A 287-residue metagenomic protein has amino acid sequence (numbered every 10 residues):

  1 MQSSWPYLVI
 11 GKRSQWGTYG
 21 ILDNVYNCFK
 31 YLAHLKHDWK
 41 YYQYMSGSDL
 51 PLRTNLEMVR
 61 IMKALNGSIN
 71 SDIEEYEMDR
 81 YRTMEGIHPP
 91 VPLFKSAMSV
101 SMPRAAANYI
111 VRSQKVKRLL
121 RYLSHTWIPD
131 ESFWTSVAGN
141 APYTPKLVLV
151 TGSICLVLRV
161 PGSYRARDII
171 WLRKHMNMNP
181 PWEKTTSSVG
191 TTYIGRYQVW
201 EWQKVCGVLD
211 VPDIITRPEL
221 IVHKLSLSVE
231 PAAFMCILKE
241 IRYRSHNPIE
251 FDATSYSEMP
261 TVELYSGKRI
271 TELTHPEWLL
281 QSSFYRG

Functional and structural regions predicted by a protein language model:
M1-G287: ER/Golgi luminal nucleotide-sugar-dependent glycosyltransferases, focusing on the catalytic module
